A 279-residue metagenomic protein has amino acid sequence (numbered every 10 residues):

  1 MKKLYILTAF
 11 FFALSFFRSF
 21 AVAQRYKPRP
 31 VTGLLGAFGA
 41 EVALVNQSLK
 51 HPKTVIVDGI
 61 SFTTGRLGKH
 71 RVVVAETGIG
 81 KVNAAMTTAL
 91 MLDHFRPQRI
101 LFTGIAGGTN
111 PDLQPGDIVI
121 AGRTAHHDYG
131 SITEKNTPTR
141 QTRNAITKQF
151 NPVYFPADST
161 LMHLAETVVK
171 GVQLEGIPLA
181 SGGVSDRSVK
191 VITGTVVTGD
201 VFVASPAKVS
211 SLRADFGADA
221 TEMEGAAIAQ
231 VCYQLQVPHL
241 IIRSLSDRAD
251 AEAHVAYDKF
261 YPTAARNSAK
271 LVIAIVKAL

Functional and structural regions predicted by a protein language model:
M1-R25: Bacterial Sec-dependent N-terminal signal peptides
R25-A89: N-terminal short beta-loop-beta anion/metal-coordinating cradle
L35-F38, T77, K81-A85, Y154-D158 (+3 more regions): Solvent-exposed, acidic/flexible segments
T88, R96-L101: Proline-aspartate-enriched helix->loop->beta-strand connector
N110-D215: Mid-sequence, gly/pro-rich, charge-dense loop/helix-turn segments that line enzyme active sites
G199-I241: A C-terminal functional module that forms or caps the active site or interfaces directly with catalytic machinery
A249-L279: His/Asp/Glu-rich mid-to-C-terminal helical/loop segments that flank catalytic regions of hydrolases
